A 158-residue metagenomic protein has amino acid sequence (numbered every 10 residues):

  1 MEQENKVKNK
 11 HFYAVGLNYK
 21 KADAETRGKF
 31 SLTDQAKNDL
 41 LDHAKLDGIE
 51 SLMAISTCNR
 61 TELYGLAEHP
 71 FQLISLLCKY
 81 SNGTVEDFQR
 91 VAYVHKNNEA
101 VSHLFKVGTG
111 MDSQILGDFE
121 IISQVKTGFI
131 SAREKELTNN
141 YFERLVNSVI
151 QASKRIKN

Functional and structural regions predicted by a protein language model:
E2-S113: A glycine-rich (often HGG/GG-containing) alpha/beta subdomain
D87-N158: Glycine/serine-rich phosphate-binding loop and adjoining beta1-alpha1 elements at the start of nucleotide-handling
